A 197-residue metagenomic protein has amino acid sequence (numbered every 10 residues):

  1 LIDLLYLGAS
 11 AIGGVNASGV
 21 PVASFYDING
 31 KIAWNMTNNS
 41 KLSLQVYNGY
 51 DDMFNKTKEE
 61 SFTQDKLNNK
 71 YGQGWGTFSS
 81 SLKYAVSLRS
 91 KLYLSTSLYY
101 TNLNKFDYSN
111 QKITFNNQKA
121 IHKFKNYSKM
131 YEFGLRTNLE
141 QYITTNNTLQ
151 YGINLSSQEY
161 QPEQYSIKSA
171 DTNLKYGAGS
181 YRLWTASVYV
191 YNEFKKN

Functional and structural regions predicted by a protein language model:
L1-Q73: Periplasmic-side early beta-strands and strand-to-turn transitions of outer-membrane beta-barrels
A33-D51, Q73-N197: Face-selective signature of the C-terminal outer-membrane beta-barrel domain
